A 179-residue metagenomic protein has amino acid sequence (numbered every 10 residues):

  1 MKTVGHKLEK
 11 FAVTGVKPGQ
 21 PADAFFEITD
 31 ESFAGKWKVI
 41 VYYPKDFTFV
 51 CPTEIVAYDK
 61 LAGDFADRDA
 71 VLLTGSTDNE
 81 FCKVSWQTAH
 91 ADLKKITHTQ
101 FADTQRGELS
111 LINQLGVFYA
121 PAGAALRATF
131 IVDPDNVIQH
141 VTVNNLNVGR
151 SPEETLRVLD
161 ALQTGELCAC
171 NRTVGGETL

Functional and structural regions predicted by a protein language model:
M1-L179: Chalcogenol-based redox active-site neighborhoods
